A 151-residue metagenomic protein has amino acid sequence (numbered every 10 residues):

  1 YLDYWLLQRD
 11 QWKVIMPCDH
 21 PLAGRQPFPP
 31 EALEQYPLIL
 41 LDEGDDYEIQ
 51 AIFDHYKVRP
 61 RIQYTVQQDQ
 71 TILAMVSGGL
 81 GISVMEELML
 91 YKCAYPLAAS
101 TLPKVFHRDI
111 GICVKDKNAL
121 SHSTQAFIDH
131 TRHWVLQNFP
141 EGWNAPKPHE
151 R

Functional and structural regions predicted by a protein language model:
Y1-L38, H122: Flexible hinge/capping segments at coil-to-helix
Y1-Q11, R25, Q70-K117, A126: Beta-alpha-beta core module
M16-P17, M85, N144: A conserved hydrophobic position in a structured secondary element of the catalytic/binding core that shapes
P17, L41, K115-D116: Residue-level recognition of the GNAT/N-acetyltransferase active site
L22, Y36-Y56, L120-I128, V135-K147: Secondary-structure junction motif
L40-L41, R59-Q68: Short beta-strand-to-loop elements that line the ligand-binding cleft of bilobed periplasmic-binding protein-like
D46, Q68-D69: Conserved glycosyltransferase catalytic-site signature
D54-Q63, L97: A local structural motif
